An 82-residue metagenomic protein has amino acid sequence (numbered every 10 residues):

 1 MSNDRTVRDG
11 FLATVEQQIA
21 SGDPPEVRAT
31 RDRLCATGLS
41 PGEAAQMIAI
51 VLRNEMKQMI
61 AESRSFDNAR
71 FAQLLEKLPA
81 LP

Functional and structural regions predicted by a protein language model:
M1-P82: Structure-specific DNA junction-binding interface
